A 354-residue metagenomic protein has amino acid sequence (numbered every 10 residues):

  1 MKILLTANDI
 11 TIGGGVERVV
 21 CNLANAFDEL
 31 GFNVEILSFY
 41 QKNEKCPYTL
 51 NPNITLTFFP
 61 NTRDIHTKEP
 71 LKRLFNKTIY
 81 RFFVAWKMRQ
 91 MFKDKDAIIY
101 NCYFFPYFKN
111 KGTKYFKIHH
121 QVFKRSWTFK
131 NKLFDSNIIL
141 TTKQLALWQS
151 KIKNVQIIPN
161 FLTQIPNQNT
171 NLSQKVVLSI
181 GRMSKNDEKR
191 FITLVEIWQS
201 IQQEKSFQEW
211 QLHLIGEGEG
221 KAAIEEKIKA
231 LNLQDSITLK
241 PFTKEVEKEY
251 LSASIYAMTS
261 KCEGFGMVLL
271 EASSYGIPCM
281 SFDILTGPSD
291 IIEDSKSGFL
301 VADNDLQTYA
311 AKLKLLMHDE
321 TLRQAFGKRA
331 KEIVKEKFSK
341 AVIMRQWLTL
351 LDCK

Functional and structural regions predicted by a protein language model:
L4, N169-W198, H213: Conserved donor-binding/catalytic core segment of Leloir-type glycosyltransferases
L5-G13, A26-F75, G218-G220: N-terminal strand-loop element at the rim of the active site of nucleotide-sugar-dependent glycosyltransferases
F134-N167: Donor nucleotide-sugar binding/catalytic pocket of nucleotide-sugar-dependent glycosyltransferases
E225-P241: Nucleotide-activated donor-binding/catalytic signature segment of Leloir-type glycosyltransferases, i.e., the conserved
K261: Aromatic "clamp/platform" in nucleotide-sugar-dependent glycosyltransferases that forms part of the donor/acceptor
P278-F282: Short hydrophobic beta-strand element within catalytic cores of glycosyltransferases and related nucleotide-activated
E293-S295, F299-Q307, L315-T321: Conserved acidic donor-binding segment of nucleotide-sugar-dependent glycosyltransferases
T308, L315, L322-T349: A short, well-ordered alpha-helix in the C-terminal region of glycosyltransferases
